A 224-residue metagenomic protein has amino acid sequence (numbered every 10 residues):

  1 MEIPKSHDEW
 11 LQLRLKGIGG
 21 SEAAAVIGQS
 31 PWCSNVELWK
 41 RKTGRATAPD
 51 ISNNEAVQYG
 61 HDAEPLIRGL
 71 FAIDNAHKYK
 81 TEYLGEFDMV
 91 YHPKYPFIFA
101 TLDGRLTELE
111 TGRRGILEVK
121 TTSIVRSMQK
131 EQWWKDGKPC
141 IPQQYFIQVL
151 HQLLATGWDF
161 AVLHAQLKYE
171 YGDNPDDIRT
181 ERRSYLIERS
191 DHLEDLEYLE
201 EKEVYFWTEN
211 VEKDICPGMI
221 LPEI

Functional and structural regions predicted by a protein language model:
M1-D62, L66: Charged, glycine-rich intrinsically disordered N-terminal tails and low-complexity linkers that flank
L13-R14, V26, L38-K42, L70 (+3 more regions): Residues that form generic nucleotide/phosphate-binding pockets
A25, L66-L70, E170-N174: Intrinsically disordered, low-complexity boundary segments flanking structured domains
V57-Y83: Acidic-basic catalytic patches of nuclease active cores, encompassing PD-(D/E)XK and other metal-cofactor nuclease
I73-L102, L106-V211: Nucleic-acid nuclease catalytic cores
C216-I224: Long, amphipathic alpha-helical segments that form or neighbor coiled-coils/leucine zippers used for dimerization
